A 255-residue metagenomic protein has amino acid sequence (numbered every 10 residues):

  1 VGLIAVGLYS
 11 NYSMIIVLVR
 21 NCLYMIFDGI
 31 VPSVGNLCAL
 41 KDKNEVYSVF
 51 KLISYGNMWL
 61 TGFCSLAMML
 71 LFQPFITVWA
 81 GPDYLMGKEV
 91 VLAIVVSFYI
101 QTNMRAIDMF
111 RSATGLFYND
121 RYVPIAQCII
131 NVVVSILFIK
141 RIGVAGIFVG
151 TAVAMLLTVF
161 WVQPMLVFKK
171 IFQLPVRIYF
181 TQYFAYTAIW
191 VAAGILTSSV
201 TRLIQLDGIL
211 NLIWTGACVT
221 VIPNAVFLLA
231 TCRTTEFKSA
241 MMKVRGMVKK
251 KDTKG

Functional and structural regions predicted by a protein language model:
V1-V17, D83-V91, I213: Interfacial/gating helices of multi-pass transporter permease domains
L3, W59, M68-Y99, R105 (+1 more regions): Interfacial segments at transmembrane-helix termini and the short loops linking adjacent helices
Y12, I16-S54, D108-A113: Helix-loop junctions and terminal segments of transmembrane helices in multi-pass membrane transport/translocation
S13, V49, G56-M69, P124-Q127 (+3 more regions): Short alpha-helical transmembrane segments in multi-pass integral membrane proteins
F63-P82, L137-R141, S199-L203: Short membrane-interface helical motifs at transmembrane helix boundaries in multi-pass membrane transporters
V95-Q127: Membrane-interface junctions at transmembrane-helix termini in multi-pass inner-membrane proteins
Y118, I125-F160, L174, T197-C218: Membrane-interface helix-loop junctions in multi-pass transport and translocation proteins
F172-P175, S198-G255: Membrane-proximal transmembrane or re-entrant/amphipathic helices at the cytosolic face
